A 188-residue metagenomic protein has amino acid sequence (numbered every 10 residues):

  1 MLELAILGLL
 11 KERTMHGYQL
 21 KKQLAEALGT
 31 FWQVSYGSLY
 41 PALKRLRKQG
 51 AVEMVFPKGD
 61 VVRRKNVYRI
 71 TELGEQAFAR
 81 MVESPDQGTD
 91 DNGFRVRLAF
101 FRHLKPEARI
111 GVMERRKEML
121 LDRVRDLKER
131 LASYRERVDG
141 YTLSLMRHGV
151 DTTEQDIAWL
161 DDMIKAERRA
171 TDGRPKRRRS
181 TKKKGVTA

Functional and structural regions predicted by a protein language model:
M1-T89: Basic helix-turn-helix/winged-helix DNA-binding cores and closely related short helical interaction motifs
S38, N66, V112, G140-V150: Alpha-helical scaffold segments that form or flank carboxylate-/histidine-based iron centers
A79-R125: Amphipathic alpha-helical dimerization/coiled-coil segments that flank or bridge DNA-binding/regulatory modules
M113, L120-L131, T153, L160: Non-transmembrane amphipathic alpha-helical segments
K128-M146: Acidic interhelical loop/turn segments
V150-A170: Short, contiguous alpha-helical
R168-K182: Long amphipathic alpha-helical coiled-coil segments
